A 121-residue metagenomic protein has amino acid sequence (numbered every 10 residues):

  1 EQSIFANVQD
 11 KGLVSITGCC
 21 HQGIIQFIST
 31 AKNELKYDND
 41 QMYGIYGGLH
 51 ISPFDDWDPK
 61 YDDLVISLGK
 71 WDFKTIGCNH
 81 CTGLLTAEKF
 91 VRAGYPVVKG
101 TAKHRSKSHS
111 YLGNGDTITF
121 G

Functional and structural regions predicted by a protein language model:
E1-S3, G115: Short, acidic/polar N-cap/turn motifs at the starts of alpha helices
S3-S15, C19-S108: Cap/insert and terminal regions of metallo-dependent hydrolase folds
K103-G121: Short, basic/aromatic-enriched C-terminal tail that caps enzymatic domains
